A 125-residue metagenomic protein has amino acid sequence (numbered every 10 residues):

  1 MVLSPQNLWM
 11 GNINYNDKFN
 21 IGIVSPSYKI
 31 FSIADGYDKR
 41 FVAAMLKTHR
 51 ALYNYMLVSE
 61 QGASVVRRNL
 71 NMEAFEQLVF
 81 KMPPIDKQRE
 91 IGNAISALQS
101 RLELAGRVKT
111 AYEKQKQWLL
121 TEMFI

Functional and structural regions predicted by a protein language model:
V2-P5, A97: A generic structural signal for residues embedded in beta-strands
S4-S25, R40-A44, N54-V58: Short, ligand-facing micro-motifs at secondary-structure edges
K29-M82: Basic, amphipathic alpha-helical recognition segments used for DNA target recognition
K81-I125: Amphipathic alpha-helical coiled-coil/heptad-repeat segments
